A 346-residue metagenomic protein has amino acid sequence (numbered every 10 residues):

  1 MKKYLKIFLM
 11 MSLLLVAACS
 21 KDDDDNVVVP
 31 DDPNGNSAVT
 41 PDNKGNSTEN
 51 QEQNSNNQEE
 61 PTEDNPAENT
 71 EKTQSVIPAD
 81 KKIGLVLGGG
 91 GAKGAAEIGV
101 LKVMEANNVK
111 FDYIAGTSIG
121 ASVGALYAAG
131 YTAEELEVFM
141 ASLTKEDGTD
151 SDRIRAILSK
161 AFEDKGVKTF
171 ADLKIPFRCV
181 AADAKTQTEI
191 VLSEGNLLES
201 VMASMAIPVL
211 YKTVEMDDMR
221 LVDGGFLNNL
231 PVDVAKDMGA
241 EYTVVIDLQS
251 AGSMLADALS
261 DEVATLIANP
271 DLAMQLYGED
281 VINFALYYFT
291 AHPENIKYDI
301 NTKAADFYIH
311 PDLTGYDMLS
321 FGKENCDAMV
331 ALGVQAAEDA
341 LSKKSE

Functional and structural regions predicted by a protein language model:
K3-M10: Sec-dependent signal peptide recognition, specifically the positively charged N-region followed immediately by
L15-A18: C-terminal motif of bacterial Sec signal peptides marking the signal peptidase cleavage site
S20-V28: Bacterial lipoprotein signal-peptidase II cleavage site
V27-A79: Post-signal peptide N-terminal segment of mature Sec-exported envelope proteins
E68-I114: Helix-rich "cap/lid" substructures immediately adjacent to catalytic or cofactor-binding pockets
A79, I83, A133-K165, D172-K174 (+2 more regions): Non-catalytic peripheral regions of patatin-like phospholipases
G90, V100, G120, C179 (+6 more regions): Conserved small-residue
K110-A128: Catalytic nucleophile loop
